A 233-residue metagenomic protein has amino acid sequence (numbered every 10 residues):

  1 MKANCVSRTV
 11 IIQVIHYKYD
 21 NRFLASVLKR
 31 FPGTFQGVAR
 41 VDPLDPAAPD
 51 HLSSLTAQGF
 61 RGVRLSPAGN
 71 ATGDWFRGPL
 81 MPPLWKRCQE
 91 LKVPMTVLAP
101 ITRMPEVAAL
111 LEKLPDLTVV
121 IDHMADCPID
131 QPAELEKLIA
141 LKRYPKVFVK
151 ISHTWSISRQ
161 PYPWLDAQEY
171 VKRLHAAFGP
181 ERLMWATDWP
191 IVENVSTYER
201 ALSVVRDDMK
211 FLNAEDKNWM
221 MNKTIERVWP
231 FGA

Functional and structural regions predicted by a protein language model:
M1, L24, L55, V63 (+7 more regions): Conserved, mostly hydrophobic/aromatic
M1-R8, K172-R173, F178-M184, E193-A233: Mid-to-C-terminal alpha-helical segments outside catalytic/metal-binding sites
K2-S7, Q58-S66, L117-T118, P145-F148 (+1 more regions): Active-site gating loops and adjacent loop-to-helix segments of metal-dependent hydrolytic enzymes
V10-Q13, K150-H153, M184-A186, M221: Short beta-strand segments
I15-T102, A109, F148-T154, P161: Active-site gating/metal-coordination segments in enzymes
F23-F35, L117-I121, Y170-A176, A201-D208: Short, electropositive alpha-helical surface patch
P43, D126, W189-I191: Short, glycine/acidic-enriched loop or turn micro-motifs at the edges of active sites
F76-M184: Catalytic pocket-lining loop regions of alpha/beta-barrel enzymes, especially the amidohydrolase/enolase/GH5 lineages
